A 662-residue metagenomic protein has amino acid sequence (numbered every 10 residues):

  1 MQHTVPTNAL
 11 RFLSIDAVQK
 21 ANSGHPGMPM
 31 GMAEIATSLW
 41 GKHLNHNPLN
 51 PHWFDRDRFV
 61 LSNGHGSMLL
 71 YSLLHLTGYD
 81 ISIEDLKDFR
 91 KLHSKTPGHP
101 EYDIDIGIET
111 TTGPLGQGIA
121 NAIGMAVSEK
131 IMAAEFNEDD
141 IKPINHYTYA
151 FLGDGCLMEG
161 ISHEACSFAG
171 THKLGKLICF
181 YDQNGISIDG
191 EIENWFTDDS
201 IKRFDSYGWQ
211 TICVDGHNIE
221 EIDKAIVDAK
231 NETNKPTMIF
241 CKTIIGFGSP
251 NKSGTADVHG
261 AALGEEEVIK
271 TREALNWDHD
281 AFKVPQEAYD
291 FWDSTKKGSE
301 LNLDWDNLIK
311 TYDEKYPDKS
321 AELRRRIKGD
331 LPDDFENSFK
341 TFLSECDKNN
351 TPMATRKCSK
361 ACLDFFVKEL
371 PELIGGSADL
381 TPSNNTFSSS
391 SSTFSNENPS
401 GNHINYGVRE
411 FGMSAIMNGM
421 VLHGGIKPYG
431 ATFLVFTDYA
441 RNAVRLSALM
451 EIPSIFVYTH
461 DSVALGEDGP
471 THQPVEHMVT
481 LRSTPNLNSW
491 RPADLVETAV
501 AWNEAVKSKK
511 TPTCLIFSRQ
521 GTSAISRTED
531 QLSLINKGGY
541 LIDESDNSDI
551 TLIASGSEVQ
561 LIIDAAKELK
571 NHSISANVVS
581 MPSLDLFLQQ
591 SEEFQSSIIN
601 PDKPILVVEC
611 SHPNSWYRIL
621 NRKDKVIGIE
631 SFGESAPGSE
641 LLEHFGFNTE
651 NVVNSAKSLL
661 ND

Functional and structural regions predicted by a protein language model:
A9-S23, Y181-N184: N-terminal capping segment at the start of a domain
A17-P26, F54-S62, D105-G116, D347-N350 (+1 more regions): A short glycine/serine-rich beta->alpha loop
A21, D57-R58, I108-T111, I141-E159 (+5 more regions): A short, small-residue-rich loop immediately preceding and capping a beta-strand
G31-H172, F387-S388, M420, R527: Cofactor-binding active-site loop characterized by glycine-rich and histidine/acidic residues
Y79-F89, G170-D182, D205-W209, A448-S462 (+1 more regions): A glycine-rich helix N-cap at a beta->alpha junction
D80-G107, L373-N402, V578-D585: Anionic-ligand anchoring segments at beta-strand to alpha-helix junctions in alpha/beta enzyme folds, i.e., glycine
K91-D103, N121, V127, I131-A134 (+5 more regions): Thiamine diphosphate
I309-P453, Q531-Y540, D546-S548, I553-G556 (+2 more regions): Non-catalytic terminal/interface segments that mediate subunit docking, oligomerization, and allosteric communication
